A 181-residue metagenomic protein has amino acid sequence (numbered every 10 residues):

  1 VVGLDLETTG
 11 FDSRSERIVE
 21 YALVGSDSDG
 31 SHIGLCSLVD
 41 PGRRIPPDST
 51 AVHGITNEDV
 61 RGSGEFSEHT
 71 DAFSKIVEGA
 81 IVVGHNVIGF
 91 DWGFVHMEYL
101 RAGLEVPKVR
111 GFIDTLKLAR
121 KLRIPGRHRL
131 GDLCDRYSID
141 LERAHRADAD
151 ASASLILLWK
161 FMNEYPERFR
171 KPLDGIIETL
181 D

Functional and structural regions predicted by a protein language model:
V1-G111, R123-H145: Conserved non-catalytic scaffold segment of RNase H-like nuclease domains
G93, L116, S152: Active-site phosphate/pyrophosphate-handling residues
G111-I113, L173-D174: Beta-strand segments within the central parallel beta-sheet cores of soluble alpha/beta enzyme folds
I113-K121: Short, flexible loop segments at boundaries between secondary-structure elements
R146-W159: Acidic, divalent-metal-coordinating active-site segment for phosphoryl/phosphodiester hydrolysis, typified by short
L157-D181: Acidic two-metal-ion nuclease catalytic site recognized across multiple nuclease folds, prominently DnaQ/RNase D-T
